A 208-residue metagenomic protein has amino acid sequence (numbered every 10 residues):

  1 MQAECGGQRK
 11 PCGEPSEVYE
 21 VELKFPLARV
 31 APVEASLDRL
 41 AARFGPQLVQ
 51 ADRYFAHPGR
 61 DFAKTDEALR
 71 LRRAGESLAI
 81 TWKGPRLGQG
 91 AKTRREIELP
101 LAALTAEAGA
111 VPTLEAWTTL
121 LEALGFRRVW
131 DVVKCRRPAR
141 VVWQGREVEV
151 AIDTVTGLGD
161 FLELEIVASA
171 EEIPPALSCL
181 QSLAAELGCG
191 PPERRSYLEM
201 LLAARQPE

Functional and structural regions predicted by a protein language model:
E14-S16, A28-V49, D61-A63, R70-V142 (+2 more regions): Charged surface patches that recognize polyanionic ligands
S16-V18, S77, G145-E147, G157-F161: Coil-to-beta-strand transition motifs
V21-F25, L164-I166: A structural signal for short, well-ordered beta-strand segments
K24, A68-R72, T81-P85, V150-V155 (+1 more regions): A structural feature that tracks compact, well-ordered secondary-structure segments with a strong bias toward
R60-A68, L201-E208: Short, low-order "capping/linker" segments at domain edges
D131, R136-L158, I173: Charged, well-structured binding/catalytic surfaces in domain cores that contact anionic ligands
S169-Y197: Mixed-charge, glycine-accented linear interaction segment located at domain edges/termini
